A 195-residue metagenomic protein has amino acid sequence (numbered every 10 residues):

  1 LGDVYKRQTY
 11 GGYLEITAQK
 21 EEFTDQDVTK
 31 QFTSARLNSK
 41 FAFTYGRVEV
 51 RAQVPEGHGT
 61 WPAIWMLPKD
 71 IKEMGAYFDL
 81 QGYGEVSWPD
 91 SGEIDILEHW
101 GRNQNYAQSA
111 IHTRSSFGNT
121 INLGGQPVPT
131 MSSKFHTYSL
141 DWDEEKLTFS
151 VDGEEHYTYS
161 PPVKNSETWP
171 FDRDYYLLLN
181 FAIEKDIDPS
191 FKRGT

Functional and structural regions predicted by a protein language model:
D3-T195: GH16 jelly-roll
